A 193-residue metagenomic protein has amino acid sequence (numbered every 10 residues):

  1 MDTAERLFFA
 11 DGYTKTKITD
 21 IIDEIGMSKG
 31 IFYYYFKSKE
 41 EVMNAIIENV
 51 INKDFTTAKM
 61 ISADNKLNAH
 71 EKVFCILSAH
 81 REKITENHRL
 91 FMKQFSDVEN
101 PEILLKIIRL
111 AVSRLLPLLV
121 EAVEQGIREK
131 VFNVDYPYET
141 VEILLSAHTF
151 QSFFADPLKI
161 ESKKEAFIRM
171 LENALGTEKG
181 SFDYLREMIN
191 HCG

Functional and structural regions predicted by a protein language model:
M1-E5: A short, Lys/Arg-enriched amphipathic alpha-helix from helix-turn-helix/homeodomain DNA-binding modules
L7-E41, A45-N49: Helix-turn-helix
K39, V50, D54, I76-H80 (+4 more regions): Hydrophobic/aromatic residues within well-ordered alpha-helical segments
A45, N49, K59-N87, V141-L144: Hydrophobic alpha-helical connector segments
K59, M92-N100, Y184-I189: Short linear capping/connector segments at secondary-structure termini
E71, I107-A111, E124-I143, K159-S162 (+1 more regions): All-alpha amphipathic helical-bundle segments outside canonical DNA-binding/catalytic cores that form hydrophobic
C75, P117, E121-E129, F154-G193: C-terminal peripheral helix-coil segments that are non-catalytic and often amphipathic
E82-E129, S152-F153: Short secondary-structure transition hinges
